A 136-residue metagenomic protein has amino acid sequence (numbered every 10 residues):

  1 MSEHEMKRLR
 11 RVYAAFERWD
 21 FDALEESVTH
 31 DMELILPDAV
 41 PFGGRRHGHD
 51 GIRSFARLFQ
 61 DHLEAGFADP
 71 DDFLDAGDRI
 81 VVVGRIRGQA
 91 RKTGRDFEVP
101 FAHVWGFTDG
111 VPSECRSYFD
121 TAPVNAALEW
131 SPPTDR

Functional and structural regions predicted by a protein language model:
M1-H30, W130-R136: Short, low-complexity N-terminal intrinsically disordered segments enriched in polar/charged residues
T29-D78: A solvent-exposed, acidic/Ser-Thr-rich amphipathic alpha-helical stretch
F67-L74, R87, P100-G106, R116: Hydrophobic/aromatic beta-strand elements that line small-molecule binding cavities or substrate pockets in beta-rich
G77-I86: A short hydrophobic beta-strand element
G88-E98: Short, cysteine-centered beta-strand-loop-beta hairpins and adjacent loop/turn segments enriched in charged/polar
A102-A126: Short beta-strand edge/turn micro-motifs at domain boundaries
